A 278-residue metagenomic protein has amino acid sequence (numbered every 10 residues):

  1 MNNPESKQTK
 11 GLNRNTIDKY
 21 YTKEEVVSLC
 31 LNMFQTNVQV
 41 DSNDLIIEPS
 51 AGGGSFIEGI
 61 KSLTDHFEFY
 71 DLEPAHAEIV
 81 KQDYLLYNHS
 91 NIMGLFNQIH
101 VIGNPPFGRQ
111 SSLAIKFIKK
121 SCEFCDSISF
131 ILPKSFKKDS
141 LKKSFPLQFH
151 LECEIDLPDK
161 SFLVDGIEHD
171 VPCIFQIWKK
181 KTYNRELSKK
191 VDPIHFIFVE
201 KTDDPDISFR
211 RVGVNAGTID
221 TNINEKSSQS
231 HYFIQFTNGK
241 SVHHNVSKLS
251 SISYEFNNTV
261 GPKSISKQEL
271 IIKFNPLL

Functional and structural regions predicted by a protein language model:
M1-L278: Class I S-adenosyl-L-methionine-dependent methyltransferase catalytic core
